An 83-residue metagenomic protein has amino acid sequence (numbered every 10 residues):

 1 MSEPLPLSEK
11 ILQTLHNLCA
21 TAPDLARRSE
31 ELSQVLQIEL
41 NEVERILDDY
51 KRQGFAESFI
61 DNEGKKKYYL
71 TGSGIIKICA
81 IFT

Functional and structural regions predicted by a protein language model:
M1-L15: Short alpha-helical segments that sit at the start of domains
Q13-A20, F82: Short, locally clustered residues in the helix-turn-helix/winged-helix DNA-binding domain
T21-Q34: Short acidic, hydrophobic short linear motifs in intrinsically disordered regions
Q37-R52: Short amphipathic alpha-helical interaction segments
K51-N62: A short, conserved structural fragment
E63-L70: Minor-groove-contacting beta-hairpin "wing" of winged helix-turn-helix DNA-binding domains
G72-T83: Short, amphipathic alpha-helical interaction segments positioned at domain boundaries
